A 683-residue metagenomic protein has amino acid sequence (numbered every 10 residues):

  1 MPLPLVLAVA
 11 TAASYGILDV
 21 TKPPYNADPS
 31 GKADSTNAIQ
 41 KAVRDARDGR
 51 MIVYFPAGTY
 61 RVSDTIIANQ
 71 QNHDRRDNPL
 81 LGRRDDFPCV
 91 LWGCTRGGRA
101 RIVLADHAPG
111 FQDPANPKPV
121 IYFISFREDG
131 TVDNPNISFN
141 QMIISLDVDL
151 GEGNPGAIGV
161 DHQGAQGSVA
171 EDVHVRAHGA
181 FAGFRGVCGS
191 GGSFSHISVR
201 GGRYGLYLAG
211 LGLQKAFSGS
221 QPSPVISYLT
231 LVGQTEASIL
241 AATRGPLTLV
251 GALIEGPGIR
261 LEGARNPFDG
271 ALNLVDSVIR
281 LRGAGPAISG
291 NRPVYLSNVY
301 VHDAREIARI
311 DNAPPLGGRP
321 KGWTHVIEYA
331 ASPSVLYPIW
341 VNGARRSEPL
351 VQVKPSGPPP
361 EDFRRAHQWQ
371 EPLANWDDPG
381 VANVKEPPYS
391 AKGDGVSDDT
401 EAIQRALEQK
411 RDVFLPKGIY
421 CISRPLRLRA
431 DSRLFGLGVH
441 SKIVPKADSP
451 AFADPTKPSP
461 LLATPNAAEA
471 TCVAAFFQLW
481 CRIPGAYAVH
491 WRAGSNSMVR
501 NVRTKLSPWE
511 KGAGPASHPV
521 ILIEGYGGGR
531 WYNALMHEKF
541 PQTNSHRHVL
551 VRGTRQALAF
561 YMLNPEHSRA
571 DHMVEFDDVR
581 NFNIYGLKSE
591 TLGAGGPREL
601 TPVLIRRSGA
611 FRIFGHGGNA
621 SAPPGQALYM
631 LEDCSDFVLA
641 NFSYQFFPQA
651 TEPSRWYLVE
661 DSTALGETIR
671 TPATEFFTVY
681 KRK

Functional and structural regions predicted by a protein language model:
M1-A8: Sec-dependent signal peptide recognition, specifically the positively charged N-region followed immediately by
A8-K683: Extracellular/periplasmic carbohydrate-active domains that bind, remodel, or depolymerize complex polysaccharides
